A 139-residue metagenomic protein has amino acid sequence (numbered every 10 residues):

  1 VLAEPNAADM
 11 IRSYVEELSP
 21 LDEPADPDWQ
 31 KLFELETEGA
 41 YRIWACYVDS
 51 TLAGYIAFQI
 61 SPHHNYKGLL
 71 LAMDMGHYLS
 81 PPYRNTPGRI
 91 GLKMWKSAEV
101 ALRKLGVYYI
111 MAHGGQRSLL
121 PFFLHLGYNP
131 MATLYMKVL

Functional and structural regions predicted by a protein language model:
V1-P27: Short amphipathic alpha-helix that is part of the acyltransferase structural core
D22-A40: Active-site rim helix/loop that mediates acceptor-substrate recognition in acyltransferases
G39-I56: Conserved beta-hairpin
C46, F58-I60, L79: GNAT/GCN5-related N-acetyltransferase fold signature
P62-D74, P130-M131: A conserved beta-turn-beta hairpin within the catalytic core of GNAT-like acetyltransferases that forms part
M75-P87: A short, internal acetyl-CoA/4′-phosphopantetheine-binding micro-motif in the GNAT/acyltransferase core
N85-V100: Conserved acetyl-CoA-binding loop-helix of GNAT-fold acetyltransferases
M94, A98, I110-L120, V138-L139: Conserved beta-strand-loop-alpha-helix junction that forms the acyl-donor binding cleft
